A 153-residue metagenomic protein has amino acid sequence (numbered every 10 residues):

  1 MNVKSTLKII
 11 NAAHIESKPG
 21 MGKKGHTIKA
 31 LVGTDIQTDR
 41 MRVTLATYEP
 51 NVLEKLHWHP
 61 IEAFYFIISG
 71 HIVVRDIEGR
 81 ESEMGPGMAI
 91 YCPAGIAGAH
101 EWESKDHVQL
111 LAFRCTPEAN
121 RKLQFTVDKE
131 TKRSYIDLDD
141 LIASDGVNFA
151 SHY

Functional and structural regions predicted by a protein language model:
M1-R40, T47, F125-Y153: A short, N-terminal "cap"/entry segment at the start of jelly-roll beta-barrel domains of the cupin/DSBH fold
V43-H59, A97: Conserved short histidine dyad/triad with adjacent acidic residue
T47-Y48, W58-V74, F113-C115: Short, conserved beta-strand element in jelly-roll/cupin
E54-L56, V74-R75, C92, A97-K105: Short beta-strand His + acidic residue motifs that chelate non-heme Fe in jelly-roll/DSBH and cupin folds
I77-G79, E103, F113: Surface loops and adjacent helix of pleckstrin homology
E78-A94: Short acidic-glycine-tyrosine-enriched beta hairpin
Y91, K105-Q124: A short hydrophobic beta-strand segment most commonly corresponding to one strand of the jelly-roll/cupin
